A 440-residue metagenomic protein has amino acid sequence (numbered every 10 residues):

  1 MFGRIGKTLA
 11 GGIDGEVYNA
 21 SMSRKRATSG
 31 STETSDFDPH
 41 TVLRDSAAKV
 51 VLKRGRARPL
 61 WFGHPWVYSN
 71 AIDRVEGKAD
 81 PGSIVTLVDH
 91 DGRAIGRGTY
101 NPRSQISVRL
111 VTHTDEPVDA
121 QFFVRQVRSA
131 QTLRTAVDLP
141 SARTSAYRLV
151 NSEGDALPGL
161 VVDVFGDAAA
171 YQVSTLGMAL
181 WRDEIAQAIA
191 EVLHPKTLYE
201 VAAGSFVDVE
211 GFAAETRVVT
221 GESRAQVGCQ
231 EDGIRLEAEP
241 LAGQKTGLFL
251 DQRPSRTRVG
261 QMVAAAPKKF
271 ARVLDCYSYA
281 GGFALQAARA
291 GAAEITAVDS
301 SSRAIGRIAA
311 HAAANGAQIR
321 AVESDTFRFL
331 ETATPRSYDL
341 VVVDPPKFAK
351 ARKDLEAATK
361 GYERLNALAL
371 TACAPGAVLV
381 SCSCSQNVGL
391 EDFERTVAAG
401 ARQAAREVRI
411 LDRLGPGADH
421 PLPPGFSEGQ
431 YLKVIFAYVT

Functional and structural regions predicted by a protein language model:
E16-G166: Non-catalytic accessory regions of SAM-dependent methyltransferases
V150-D163, A179-F249: Non-catalytic substrate-recognition/targeting regions of SAM-dependent transferases
K269-Y277: Conserved class I S-adenosyl-L-methionine
A280-A292: Conserved SAM-binding loop of SAM-dependent methyltransferases across substrates and taxa, primarily the Class I
E294-D299: Conserved SAM-binding motif I beta-strand of class I
R303-S337: S-adenosyl-L-methionine
S337, R364, V378-T440: C-terminal catalytic and target-recognition region of SAM-dependent MTase-like enzymes, primarily methyltransferases
D339-L368: Mobile active-site "lid"/loop adjacent to the S-adenosyl-L-methionine
